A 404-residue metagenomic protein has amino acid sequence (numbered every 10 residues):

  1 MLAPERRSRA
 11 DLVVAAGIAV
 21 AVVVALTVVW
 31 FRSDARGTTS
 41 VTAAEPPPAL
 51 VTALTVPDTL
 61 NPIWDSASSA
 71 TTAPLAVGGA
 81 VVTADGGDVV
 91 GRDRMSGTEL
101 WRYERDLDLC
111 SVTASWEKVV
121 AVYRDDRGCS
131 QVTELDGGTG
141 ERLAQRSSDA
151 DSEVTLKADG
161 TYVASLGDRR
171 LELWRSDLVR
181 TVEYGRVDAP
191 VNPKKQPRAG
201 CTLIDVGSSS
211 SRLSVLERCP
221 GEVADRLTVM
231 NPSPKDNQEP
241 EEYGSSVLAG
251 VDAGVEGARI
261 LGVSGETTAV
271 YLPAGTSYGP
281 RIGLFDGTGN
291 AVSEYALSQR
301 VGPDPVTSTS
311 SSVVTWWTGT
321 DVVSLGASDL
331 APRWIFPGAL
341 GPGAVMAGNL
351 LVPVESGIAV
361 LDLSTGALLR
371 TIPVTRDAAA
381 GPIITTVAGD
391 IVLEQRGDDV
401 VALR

Functional and structural regions predicted by a protein language model:
M1-D11, V20-V24: Terminal targeting segments of Actinobacterial cell-envelope proteins
R6-V14, V28-L75, G79, G87-D88 (+7 more regions): Aromatic (tryptophan-biased) beta-strands that constitute blades/sheets of beta-rich domains
D65-A76, E104-K118, S147-T161, V191-V206 (+5 more regions): Repeated scaffold domains used in trafficking and secretory/extracellular systems, primarily beta-propellers
G78-G79, D85, A121-D125, G167 (+4 more regions): Recurrent small/Gly-Pro-centered beta-turn motifs in extracellular repeat architectures
A80-V81, V119-A121, Y162-V163, L213 (+4 more regions): Hydrophobic beta-strand positions that form the internal "hydrophobic ladder" of WD40/Gbeta-like beta-propeller blades
G87-V90, R127-E134, D168-R175, G221-N231 (+4 more regions): Structural motif
G91, M95-D225: Long, acidic/polar, low-complexity amphipathic helices and coiled-coil-like
G185-G326: Acidic, serine/threonine- and glycine-rich low-complexity intrinsically disordered segments that serve as flexible
